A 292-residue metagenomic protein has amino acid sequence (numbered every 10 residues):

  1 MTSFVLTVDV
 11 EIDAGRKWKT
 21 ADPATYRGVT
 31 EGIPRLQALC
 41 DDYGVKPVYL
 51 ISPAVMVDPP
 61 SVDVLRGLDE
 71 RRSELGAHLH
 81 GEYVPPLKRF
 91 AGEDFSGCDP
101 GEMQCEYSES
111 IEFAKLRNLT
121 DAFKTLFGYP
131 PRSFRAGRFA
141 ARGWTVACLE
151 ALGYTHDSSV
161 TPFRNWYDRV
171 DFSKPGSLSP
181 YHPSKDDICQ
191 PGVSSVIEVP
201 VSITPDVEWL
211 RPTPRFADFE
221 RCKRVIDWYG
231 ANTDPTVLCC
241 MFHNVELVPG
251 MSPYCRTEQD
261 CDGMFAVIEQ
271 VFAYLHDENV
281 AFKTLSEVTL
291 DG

Functional and structural regions predicted by a protein language model:
M1-R71, Y274-H276: Active-site beta->alpha N-cap acidic-glycine motif
D9, H78, F134, L149 (+3 more regions): Conserved, mostly hydrophobic/aromatic
W18-G28, K46-V55, P100-E112, P130-S133 (+2 more regions): The substrate-binding groove and active-site-proximal loops of carbohydrate-active enzymes, especially glycoside
A24-T30, L50-S61, Y83, R135-G143 (+3 more regions): Acidic-and-aromatic substrate-binding clefts and catalytic sites of carbohydrate-active enzymes
P34-G44, M56-H80, V84-P85, G92-D94 (+3 more regions): Acidic (Asp/Glu)-rich catalytic clusters
S52-A136, A140, V245: Metal-dependent polysaccharide deacetylase catalytic core of the NodB/CE4 family, i.e., the active-site-bearing domain
R135-T233: Active-site-adjacent pocket scaffolds in enzyme catalytic domains
R211-G292: C-terminal domain-boundary segment and adjacent tail
